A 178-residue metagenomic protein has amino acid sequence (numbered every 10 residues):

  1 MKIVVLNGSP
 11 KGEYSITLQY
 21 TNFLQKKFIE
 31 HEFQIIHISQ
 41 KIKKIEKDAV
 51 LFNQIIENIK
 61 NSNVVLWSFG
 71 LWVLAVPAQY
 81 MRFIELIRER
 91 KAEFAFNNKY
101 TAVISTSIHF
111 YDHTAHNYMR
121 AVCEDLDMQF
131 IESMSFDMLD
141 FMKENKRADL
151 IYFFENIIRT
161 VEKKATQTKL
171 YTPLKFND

Functional and structural regions predicted by a protein language model:
M1-R90, E155-I158, T172-D178: N-terminal beta1-alpha1-beta2 submodule of the flavodoxin-like/Rossmannoid cofactor-binding fold
P10-G12, I42, V73, T106-F110 (+1 more regions): Short histidine/acidic/glycine/proline-rich micro-motifs that form metal- and phosphate-coordinating active-site loops
Y14, L18, H113, E144-I151: Electropositive phosphate-/nucleotide-binding environments in soluble metabolic enzymes
V50-N53, E57, N117, E144-A148: Generic alpha-helical secondary structure signal
L86-R90, I104-F110, V122-Q129, F153-K164: Mid-sequence acidic-hydrophobic segments that form the walls of catalytic/ligand-binding cavities or oligomerization
A92-F94: Conserved helix-turn-beta segment immediately C-terminal to the redox Cys motif in thioredoxin-like folds
N97-M138, N145: Short, glycine-/small-residue-rich phosphate/pyrophosphate-handling segment
F130-D178: Glycine-rich phosphate/pyrophosphate-binding loop and the adjoining helix
